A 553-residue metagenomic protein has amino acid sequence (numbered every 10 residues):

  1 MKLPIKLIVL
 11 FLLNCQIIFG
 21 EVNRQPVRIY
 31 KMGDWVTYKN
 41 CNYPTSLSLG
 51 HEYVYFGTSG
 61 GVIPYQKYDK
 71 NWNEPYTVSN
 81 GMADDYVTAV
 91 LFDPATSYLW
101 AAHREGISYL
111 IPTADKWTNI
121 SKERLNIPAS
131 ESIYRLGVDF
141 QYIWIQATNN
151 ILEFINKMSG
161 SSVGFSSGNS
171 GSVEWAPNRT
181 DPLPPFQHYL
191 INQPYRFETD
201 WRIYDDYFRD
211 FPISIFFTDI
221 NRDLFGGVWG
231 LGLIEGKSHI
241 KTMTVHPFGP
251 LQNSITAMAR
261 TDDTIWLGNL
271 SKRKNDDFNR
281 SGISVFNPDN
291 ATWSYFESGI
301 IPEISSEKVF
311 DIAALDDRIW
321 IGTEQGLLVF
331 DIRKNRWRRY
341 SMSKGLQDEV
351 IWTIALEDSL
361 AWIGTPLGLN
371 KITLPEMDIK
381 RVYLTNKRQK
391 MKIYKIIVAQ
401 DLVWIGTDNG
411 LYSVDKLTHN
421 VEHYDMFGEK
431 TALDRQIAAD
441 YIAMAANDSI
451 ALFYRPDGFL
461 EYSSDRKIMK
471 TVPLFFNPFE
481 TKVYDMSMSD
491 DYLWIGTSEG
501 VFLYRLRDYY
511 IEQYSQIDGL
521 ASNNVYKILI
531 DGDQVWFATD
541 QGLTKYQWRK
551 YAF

Functional and structural regions predicted by a protein language model:
L3-L7, I18-F553: Carboxylate-rich, polar loop motifs that coordinate divalent cations or form catalytic acidic clusters
